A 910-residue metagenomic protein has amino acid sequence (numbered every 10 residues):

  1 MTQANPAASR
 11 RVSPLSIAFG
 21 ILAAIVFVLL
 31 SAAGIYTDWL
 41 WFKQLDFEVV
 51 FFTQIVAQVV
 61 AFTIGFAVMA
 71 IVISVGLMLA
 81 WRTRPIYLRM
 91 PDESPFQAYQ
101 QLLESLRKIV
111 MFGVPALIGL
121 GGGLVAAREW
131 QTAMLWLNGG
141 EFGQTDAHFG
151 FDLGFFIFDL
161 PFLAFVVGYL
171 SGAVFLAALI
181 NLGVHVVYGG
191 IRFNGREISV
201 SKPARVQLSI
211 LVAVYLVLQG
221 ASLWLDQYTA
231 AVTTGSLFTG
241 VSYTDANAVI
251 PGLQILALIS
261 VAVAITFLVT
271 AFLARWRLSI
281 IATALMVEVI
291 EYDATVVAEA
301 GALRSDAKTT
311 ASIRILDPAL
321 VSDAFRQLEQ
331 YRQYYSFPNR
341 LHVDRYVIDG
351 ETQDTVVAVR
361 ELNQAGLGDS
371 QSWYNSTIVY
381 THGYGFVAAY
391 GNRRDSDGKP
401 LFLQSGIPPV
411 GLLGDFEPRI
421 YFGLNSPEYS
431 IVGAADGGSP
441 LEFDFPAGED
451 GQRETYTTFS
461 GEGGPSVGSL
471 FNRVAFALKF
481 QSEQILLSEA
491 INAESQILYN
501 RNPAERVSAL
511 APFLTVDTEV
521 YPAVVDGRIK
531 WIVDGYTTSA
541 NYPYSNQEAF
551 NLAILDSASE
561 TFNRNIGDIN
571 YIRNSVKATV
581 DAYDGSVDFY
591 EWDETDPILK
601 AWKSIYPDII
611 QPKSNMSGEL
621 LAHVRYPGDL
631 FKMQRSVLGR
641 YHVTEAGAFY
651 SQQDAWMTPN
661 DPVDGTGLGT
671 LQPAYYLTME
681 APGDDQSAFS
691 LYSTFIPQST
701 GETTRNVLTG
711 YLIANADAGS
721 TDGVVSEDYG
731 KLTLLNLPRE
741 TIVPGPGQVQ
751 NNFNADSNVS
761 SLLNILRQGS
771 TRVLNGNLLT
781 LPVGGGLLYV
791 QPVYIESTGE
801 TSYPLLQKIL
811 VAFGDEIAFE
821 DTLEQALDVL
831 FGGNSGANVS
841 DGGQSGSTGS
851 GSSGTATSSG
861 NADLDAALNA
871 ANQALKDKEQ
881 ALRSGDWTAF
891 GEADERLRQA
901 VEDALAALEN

Functional and structural regions predicted by a protein language model:
Q3-R11, A18-L45, V49-S884, T888-N910: Soluble extracytoplasmic regions of secretory-pathway and membrane proteins
